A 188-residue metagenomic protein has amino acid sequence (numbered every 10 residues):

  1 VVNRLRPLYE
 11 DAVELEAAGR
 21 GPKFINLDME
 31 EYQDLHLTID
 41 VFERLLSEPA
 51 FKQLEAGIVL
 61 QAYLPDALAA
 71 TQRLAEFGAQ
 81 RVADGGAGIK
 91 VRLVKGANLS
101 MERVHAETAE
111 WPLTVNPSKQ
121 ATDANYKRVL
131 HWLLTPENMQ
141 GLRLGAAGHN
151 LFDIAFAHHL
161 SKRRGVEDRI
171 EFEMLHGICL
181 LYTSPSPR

Functional and structural regions predicted by a protein language model:
V1-A147, L151-G165, L181: Catalytic core of soluble alpha/beta enzymes
D168-I170, M174-H176: Long beta-strand-rich cores associated with HINT superfamily self-processing modules
Y182-P187: Conserved small/polar residues in nucleotide/adenosyl-binding loops
